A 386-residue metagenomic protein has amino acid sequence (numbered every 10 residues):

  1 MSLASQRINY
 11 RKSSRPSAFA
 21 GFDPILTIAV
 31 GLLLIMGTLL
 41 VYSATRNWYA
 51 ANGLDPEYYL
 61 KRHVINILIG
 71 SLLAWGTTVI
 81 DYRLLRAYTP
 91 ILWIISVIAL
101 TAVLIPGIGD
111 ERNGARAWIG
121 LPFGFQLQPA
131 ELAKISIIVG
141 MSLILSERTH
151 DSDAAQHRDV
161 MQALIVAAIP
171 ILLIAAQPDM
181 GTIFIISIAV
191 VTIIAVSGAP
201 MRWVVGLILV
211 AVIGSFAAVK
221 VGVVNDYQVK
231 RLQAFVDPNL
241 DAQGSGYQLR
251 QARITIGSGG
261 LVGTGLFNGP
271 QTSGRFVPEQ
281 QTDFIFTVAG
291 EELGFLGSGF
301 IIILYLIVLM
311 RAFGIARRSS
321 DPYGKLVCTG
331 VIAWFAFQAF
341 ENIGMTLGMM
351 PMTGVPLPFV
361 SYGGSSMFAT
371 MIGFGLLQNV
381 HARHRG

Functional and structural regions predicted by a protein language model:
M1-K12, Q338-G386: A juxtamembrane structural motif centered on a specific transmembrane helix
R7-G21, L54: Cytosolic juxtamembrane amphipathic/interface segments immediately preceding and feeding into a transmembrane helix
A18, G222, N239-A242, R275 (+1 more regions): Hydrophobic alpha-helical scaffolding
T27-Y42, Y49-Q248, T287-L347, I372-L376: Hydrophobic alpha-helical transmembrane segments of multi-pass inner membrane proteins, especially in bacterial systems
F123-A133, A176-P178, G260, T264 (+1 more regions): Glycine/serine-rich anion-binding loops at beta->alpha junctions that coordinate negatively charged ligand groups
D179-F184, T264-G269, Q280-T282, G299 (+3 more regions): Transmembrane helix boundary and interhelical junction motifs in multipass membrane proteins
G246-F267: Extracytosolic (periplasmic/ER-lumenal) interhelical loops and adjacent juxtamembrane/interface segments of multi-pass
G260-L293, S319, Y323: Long extracytoplasmic/lumenal interhelical loops at the membrane interface of multi-pass membrane proteins
